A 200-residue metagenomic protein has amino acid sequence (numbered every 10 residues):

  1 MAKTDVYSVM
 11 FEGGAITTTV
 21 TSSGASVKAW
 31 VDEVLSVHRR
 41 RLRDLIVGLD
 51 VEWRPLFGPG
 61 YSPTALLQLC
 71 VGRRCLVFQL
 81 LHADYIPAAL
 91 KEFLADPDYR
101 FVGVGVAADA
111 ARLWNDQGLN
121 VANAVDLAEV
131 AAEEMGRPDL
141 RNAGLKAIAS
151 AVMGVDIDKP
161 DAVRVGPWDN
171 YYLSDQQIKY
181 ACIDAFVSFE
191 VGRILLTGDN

Functional and structural regions predicted by a protein language model:
M1-L45, L127, N200: N-terminal accessory regions of nucleic-acid-interacting proteins
I46, V51-Y61: Short acidic, Gly/Ser-rich segments with clustered Asp/Glu that frequently serve as metal-coordination loops in enzyme
L49-V51, F78-L81, V102-V106: Short His-Asn-centered micro-motif
F57-R74: A short alpha/beta connector and helix-capping loop motif
D96-F101: Short active-site oxyanion
Q117-V125: A short alpha->loop->secondary-structure connector
A128-S150: Short alpha-helix plus adjacent loop in nuclease-associated cores
S150-N200: Acidic, Mg2+-coordinating catalytic module of metal-dependent nucleases/exonucleases that use a two-metal-ion mechanism
